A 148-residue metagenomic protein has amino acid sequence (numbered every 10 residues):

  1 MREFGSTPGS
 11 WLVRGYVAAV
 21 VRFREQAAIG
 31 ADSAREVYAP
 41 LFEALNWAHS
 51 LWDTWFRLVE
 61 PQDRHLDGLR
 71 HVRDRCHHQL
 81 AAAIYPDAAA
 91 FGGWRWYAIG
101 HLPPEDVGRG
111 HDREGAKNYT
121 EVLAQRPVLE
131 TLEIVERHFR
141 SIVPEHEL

Functional and structural regions predicted by a protein language model:
M1-A39, R57-L148: Acidic, Ser/Thr/Gly/Pro-rich intrinsically disordered interaction regions
A19-R22, A44-T54: Amphipathic, well-ordered alpha-helical segments in soluble domains
